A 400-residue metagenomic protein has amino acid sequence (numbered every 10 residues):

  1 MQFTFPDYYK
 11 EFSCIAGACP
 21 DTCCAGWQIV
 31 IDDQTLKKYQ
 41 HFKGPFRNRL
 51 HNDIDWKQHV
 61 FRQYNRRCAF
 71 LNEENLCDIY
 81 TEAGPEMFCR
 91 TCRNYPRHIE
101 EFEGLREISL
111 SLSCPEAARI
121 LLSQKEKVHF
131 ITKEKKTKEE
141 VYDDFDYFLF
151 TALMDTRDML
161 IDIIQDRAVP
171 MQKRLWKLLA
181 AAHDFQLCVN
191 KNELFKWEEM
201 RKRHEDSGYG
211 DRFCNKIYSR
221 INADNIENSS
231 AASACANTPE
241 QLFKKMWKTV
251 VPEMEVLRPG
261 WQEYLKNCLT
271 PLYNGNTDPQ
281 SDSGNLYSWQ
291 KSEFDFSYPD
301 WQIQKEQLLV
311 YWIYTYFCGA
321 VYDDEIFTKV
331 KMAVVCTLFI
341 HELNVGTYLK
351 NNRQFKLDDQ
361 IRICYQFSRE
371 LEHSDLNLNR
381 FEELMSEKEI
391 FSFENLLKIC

Functional and structural regions predicted by a protein language model:
M1-F46: General N-terminal leader/first-domain-start detector
F5, E73, A320-D323: Short linear interaction motifs
E11-A18, K127-T132, A236, W312: Short, compositionally biased low-complexity segments
E11-I29, Q63-H98, S111-A118: Local cysteine-cluster metal-coordination motifs and their immediate loop/turn environment, predominantly Fe-S cluster
C14, E82, D146, F150 (+1 more regions): Short, charged/polar micro-motifs that form catalytic or ligand-binding hotspots
W27-E74: Membrane helical hairpin/interfacial module
A83-L187: Internal, well-ordered alpha/beta segment that forms a basic, Gly-enriched binding/recognition surface
M171-C400: Hydrophobic, aromatic-lined core segments that form the binding pocket/scaffold for planar heteroaromatic ligands
